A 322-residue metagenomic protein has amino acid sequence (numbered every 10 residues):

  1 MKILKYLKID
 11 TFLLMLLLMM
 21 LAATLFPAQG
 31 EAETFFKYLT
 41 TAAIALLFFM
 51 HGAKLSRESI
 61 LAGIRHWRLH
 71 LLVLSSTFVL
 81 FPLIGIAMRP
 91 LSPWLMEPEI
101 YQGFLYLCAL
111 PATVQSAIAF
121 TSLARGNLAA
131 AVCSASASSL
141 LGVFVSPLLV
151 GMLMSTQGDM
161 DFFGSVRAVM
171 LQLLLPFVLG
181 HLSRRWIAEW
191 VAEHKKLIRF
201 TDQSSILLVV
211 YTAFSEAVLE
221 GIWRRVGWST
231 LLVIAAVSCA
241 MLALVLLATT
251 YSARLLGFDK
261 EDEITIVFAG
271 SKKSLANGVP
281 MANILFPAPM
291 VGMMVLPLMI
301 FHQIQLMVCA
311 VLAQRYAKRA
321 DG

Functional and structural regions predicted by a protein language model:
M1-S92, G151, S155-K260, A320: Structural signature of multi-pass alpha-helical membrane transport proteins
G30-E31, G221-W228, M281-M299: Extracellular/periplasmic helix-loop-helix junctions in multi-pass membrane proteins
A62, Q115-N127, Y251-L255, M281-P287 (+1 more regions): Helix-loop junctions at the membrane interface of multi-pass solute transporters
W67-L74, L95-A109, G126-S136, L232 (+2 more regions): The feature identifies polytopic integral membrane transport proteins across all domains of life
S76-I84, A109-V114, A130-G151, M170-L174 (+2 more regions): Membrane-embedded alpha-helical segments of transport systems, primarily multispan ion/solute transporters
R89-V145, V150, M154-F162: Membrane-interface helix-loop-helix junctions at boundaries between adjacent transmembrane segments
K195-T201, G257-S274, P280-M281: Helix-helix packing/entry segments at the starts of transmembrane helices
V245-A253, V295-D321: Membrane-helix cytosolic exit motif
